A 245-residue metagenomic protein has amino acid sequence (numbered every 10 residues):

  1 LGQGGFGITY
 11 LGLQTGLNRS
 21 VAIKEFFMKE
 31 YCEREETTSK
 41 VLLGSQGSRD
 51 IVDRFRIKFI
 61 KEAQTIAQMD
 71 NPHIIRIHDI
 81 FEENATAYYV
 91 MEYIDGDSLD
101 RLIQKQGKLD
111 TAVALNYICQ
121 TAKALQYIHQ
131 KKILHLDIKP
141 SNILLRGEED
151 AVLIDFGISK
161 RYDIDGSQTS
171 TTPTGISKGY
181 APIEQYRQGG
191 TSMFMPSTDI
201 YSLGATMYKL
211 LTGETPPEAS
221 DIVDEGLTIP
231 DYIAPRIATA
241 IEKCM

Functional and structural regions predicted by a protein language model:
L13-V21, F27-Y31: Conserved N-lobe loop of protein kinases adjacent to the ATP-binding glycine-rich P-loop
E33-Q68: AlphaC helix of the eukaryotic protein kinase fold
I80: Activation-segment/catalytic-loop signature of the eukaryotic protein kinase fold
N84-S98, L102: Conserved short submotifs of the Hanks-type protein kinase catalytic core that shape the nucleotide-binding pocket
Y117-I118: Activation segment signature within eukaryotic-like protein kinase domains
H129-L145: Catalytic-loop of the protein kinase fold
G179-M245: C-terminal lobe helix-coil module of Hanks-type protein kinase domains
